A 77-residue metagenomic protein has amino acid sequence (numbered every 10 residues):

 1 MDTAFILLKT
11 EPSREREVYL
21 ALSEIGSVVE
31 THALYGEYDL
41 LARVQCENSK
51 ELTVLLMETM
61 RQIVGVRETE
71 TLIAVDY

Functional and structural regions predicted by a protein language model:
M1-Y77: A compositional/biophysical signature of low hydrophobicity enriched in polar/charged and small residues
